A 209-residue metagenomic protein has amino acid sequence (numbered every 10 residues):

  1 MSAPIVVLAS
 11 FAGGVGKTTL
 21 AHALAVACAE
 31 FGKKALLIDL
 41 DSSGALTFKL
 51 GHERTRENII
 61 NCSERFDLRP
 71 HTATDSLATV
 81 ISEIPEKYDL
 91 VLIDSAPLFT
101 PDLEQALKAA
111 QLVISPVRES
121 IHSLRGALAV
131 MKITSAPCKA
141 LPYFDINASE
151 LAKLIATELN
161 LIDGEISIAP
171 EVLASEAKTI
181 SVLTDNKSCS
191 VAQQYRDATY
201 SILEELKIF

Functional and structural regions predicted by a protein language model:
M1-I5, F209: Acidic-aromatic/histidine active-site loop/patch
I5, A9-V15, A29-L90, P97 (+2 more regions): P-loop/Walker-type NTP enzyme "switch/lid" segment
T19-L20: Hydrophobic positions on the alpha1 helix immediately C-terminal to the Walker A/P-loop
A25, A29, L107: Gly/Ala-rich phosphate-binding loop of Rossmann-like dinucleotide-binding domains, activating on the conserved
I38, I93-D94, V113-R118, A140-F144: Conserved beta-strand segments of the P-loop GTPase G domain that flank and frequently precede/overlap
T100-S120: Inter-motif core of Ras-like GTPase G domains
V113-S115, H122-C138, L151-L154: Anionic-ligand binding region
F144-L183, Y195, S201, E205: Beta-strand-loop-alpha "switch" segments that mediate conformational coupling across diverse proteins
